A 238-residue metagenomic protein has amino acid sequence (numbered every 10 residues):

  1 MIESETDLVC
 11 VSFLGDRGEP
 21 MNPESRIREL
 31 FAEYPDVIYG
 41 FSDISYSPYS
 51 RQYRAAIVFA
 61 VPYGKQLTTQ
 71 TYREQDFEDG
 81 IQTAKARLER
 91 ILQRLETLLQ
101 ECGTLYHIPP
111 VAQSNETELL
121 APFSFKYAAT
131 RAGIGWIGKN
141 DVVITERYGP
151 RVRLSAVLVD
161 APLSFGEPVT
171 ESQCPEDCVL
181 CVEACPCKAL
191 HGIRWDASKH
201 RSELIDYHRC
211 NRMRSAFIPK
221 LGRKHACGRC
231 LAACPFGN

Functional and structural regions predicted by a protein language model:
M1-S12: Positively charged N-terminal leader segments that act as targeting/secretion signals
C10-R90: Non-catalytic, usually N-terminal nucleic-acid engagement modules in DNA/RNA processing proteins
L14-G15, F77, A84-N238: Catalytic cores of enzyme domains
